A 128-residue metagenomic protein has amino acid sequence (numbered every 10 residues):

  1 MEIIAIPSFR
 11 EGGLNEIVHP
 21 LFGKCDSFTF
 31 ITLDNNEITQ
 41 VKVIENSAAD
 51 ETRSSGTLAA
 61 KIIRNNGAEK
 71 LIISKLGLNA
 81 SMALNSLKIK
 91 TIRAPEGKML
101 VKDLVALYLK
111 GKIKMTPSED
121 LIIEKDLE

Functional and structural regions predicted by a protein language model:
M1-S54, L58, N65, S86 (+1 more regions): Non-catalytic interface/targeting segments
K61, M82: Surface-exposed charge patches
G67-K70: Short active-site oxyanion
I72-I73, T91-R93: Short hydrophobic alpha-helical runs that function as membrane-insertion/retention elements
L76-S81: Short, glycine/polar-rich helix-capping loops at beta-to-alpha or helix-loop-helix junctions that flank or form
